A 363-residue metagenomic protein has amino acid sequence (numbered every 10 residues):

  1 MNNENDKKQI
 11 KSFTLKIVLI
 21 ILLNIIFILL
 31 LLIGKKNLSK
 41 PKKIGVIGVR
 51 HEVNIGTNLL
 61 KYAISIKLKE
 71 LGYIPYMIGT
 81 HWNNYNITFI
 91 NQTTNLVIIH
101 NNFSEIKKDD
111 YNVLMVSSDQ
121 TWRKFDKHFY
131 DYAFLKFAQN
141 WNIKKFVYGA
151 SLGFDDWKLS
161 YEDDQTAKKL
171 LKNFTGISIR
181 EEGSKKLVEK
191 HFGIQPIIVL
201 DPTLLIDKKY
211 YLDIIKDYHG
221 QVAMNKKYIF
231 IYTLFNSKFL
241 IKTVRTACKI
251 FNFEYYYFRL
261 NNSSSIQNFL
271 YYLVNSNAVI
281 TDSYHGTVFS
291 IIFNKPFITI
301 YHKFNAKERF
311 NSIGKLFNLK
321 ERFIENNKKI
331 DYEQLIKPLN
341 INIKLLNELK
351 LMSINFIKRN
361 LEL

Functional and structural regions predicted by a protein language model:
I21-K169, I215-D217: Aromatic- and Gly/Pro-rich donor/ligand-binding loops that form nucleotide- or phosphate-bearing donor binding pockets
K42-K43, V222-F230, F253-E254: Charged active-site motifs of nucleotide-sugar-dependent glycosyltransferases
I106-Y111, W122, G149-K226: A nucleotide-sugar donor-handling region in carbohydrate enzymes
V116, I179, I280-T281: Short beta-strand scaffold positions
K144-F154, L187-V188, I231-N268, N327-Y332: Catalytic donor nucleotide-activated moiety binding site of glycosyltransferases and closely related
P196-L204, K208, Y257-D282, T287-V288: Donor nucleotide-activated moiety binding/catalytic core segment of transferases that use nucleotide-activated donors
Y272-I313: A donor-sugar binding/catalytic signature common to diverse glycosyltransferases and related nucleotide-sugar
K315-L363: Leloir-type glycosyltransferase catalytic cores
